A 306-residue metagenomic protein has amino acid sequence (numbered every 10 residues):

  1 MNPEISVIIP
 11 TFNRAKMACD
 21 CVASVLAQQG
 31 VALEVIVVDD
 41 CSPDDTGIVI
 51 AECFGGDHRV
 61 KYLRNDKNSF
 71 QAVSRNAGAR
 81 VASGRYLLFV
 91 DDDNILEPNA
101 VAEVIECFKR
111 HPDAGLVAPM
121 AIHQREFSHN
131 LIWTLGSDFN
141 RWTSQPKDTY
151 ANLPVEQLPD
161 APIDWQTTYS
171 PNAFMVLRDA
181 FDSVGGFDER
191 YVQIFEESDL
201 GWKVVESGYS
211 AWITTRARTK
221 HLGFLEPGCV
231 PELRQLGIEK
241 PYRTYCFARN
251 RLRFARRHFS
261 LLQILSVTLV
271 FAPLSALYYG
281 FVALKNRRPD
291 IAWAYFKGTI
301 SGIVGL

Functional and structural regions predicted by a protein language model:
A23-A32: Short, acidic, metal-binding catalytic loop of nucleotide-sugar glycosyltransferases
S24, D39-I48, K67: A conserved acidic beta->alpha catalytic loop
N65-A82, D92, E103: Glycine-rich, basic loop-to-helix element that forms the pyrophosphate-binding segment of sugar-nucleotide handling
L87: Short aromatic/hydrophobic "clamp" motif used to bind/position activated sugar donors
N99-W142: Conserved donor NDP-sugar-binding/catalytic core segment of glycosyltransferases
V155-V176, Q235-L236: A recurrent flexible, glycine/aromatic-enriched loop bordering the glycosyltransferase active site that acts as
T168-F174, A180-G185, R190-R218: A short, conserved alpha-helix in the catalytic core of glycosyltransferases
F259-L306: Non-catalytic, C-terminal membrane-associated alpha-helical segments of glycosyltransferases
